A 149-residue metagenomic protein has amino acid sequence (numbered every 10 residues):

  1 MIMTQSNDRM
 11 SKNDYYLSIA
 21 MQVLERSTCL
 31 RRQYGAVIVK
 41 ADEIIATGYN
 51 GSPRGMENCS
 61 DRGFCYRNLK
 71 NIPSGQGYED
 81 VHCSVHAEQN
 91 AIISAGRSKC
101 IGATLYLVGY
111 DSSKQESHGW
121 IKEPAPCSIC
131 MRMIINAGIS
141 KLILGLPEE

Functional and structural regions predicted by a protein language model:
M1-I2: Short, Lys/Arg-enriched N-terminal segments with co-localized hydrophobic residues within the first ~10-30 amino acids
Q5-Q33: Short, basic/aromatic recognition patches
D8-S11, L17, I45-E149: Zn2+-dependent cytidine deaminase-like catalytic core
Q22-E25, K40, I93-G96: Short glycine/serine- and small hydrophobic-enriched flexible loop segments
Q33-G48: Short beta-strand scaffold segments in enzyme catalytic cores
